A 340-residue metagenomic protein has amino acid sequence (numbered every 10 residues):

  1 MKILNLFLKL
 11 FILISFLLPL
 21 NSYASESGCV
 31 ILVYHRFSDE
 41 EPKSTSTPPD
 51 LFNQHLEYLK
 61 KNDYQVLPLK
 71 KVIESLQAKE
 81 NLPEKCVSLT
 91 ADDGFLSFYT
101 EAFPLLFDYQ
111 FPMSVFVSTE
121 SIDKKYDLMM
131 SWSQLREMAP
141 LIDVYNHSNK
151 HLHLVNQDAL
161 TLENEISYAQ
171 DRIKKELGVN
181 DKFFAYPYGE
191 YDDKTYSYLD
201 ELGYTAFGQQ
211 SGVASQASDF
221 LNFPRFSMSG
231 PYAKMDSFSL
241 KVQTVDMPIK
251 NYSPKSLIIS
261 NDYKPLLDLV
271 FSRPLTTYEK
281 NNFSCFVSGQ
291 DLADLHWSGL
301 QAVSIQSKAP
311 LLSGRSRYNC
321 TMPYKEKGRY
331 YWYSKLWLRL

Functional and structural regions predicted by a protein language model:
M1-L10: Bacterial N-terminal signal peptides that target proteins for export
K9-P19: Bacterial N-terminal signal peptides
S22-E26: Boundary at the C-terminal end of the N-terminal hydrophobic targeting segment
S27-S46, N62-Q65, L82-V87, F95-S97 (+2 more regions): Metal-dependent polysaccharide deacetylase catalytic core of the NodB/CE4 family, i.e., the active-site-bearing domain
S46-V72: N-terminal carbohydrate-binding/catalytic regions of secreted carbohydrate-active enzymes
A91, Y204-G212: Acidic, His- and aromatic-enriched active-site or binding-groove loops in soluble protein domains that engage sugars
M228-D262: Short, compositionally biased P/S/T/A/G/V-rich stretches that sit at domain boundaries
I249-L340: Beta-strand-enriched, solvent-exposed domains that form extended recognition/catalytic surfaces
